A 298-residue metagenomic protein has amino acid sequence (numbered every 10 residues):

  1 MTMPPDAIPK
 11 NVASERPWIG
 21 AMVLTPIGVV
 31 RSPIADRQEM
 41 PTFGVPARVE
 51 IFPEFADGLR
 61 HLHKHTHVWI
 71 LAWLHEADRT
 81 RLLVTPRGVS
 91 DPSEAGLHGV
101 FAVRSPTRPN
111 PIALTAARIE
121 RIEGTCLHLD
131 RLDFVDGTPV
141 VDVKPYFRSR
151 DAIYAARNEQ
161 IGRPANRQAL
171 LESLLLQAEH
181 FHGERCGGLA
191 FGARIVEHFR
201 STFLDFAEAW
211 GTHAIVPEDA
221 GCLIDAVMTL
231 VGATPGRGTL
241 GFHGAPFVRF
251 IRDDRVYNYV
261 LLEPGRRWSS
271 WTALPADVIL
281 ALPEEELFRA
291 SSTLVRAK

Functional and structural regions predicted by a protein language model:
T2-T115, I122-A165: Glycine-rich, low-complexity intrinsically disordered segments
R48-V84, G187-G232: Short, well-structured hydrophobic secondary-structure segments
V100, R118, F247-R249: Residue-level detector of beta-strand face positions
A165-R185, V196-K298: Non-transmembrane, aqueous-exposed alpha-helical and coiled segments at domain scale
